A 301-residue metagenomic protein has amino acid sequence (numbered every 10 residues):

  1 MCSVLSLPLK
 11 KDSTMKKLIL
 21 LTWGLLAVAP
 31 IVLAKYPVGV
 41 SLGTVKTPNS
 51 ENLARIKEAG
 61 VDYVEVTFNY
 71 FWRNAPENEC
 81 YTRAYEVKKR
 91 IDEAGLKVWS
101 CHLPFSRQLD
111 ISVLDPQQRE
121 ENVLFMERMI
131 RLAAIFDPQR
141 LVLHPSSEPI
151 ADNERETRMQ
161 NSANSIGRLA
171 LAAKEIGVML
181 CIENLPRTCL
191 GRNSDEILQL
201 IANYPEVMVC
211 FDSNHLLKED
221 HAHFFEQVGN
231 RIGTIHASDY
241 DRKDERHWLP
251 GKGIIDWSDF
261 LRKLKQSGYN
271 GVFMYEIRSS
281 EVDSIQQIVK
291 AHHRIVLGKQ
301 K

Functional and structural regions predicted by a protein language model:
C2-T14: Short, Lys/Arg-enriched N-terminal segments with co-localized hydrophobic residues within the first ~10-30 amino acids
K11-D12, V32-I130, A134, T157 (+1 more regions): N-terminal pre-domain/capping segments
K16-L21: Sec-dependent signal peptide recognition, specifically the positively charged N-region followed immediately by
T22-P30: Bacterial N-terminal signal peptides
K35-V38, K46-D62, G167, G191-M208 (+1 more regions): Histidine-acidic metal/acid-base catalytic patches
T44-K46, F68-Y70, F105-R107, S147-P149 (+4 more regions): Active-site-proximal loop/turn and secondary-structure-junction residues that shape catalytic pockets, frequently
S50-N52, R90-E93, R107-M208: Active-site acidic/histidine proton-transfer and metal-coordination neighborhood in alpha/beta enzyme cores
